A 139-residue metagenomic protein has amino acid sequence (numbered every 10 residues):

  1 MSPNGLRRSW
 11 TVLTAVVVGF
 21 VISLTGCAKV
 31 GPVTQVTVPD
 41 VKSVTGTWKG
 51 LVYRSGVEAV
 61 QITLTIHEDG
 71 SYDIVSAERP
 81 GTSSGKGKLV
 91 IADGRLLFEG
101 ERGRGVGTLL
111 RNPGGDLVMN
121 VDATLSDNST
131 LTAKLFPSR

Functional and structural regions predicted by a protein language model:
S2-T14: Bacterial N-terminal signal peptides that target proteins for export
S23-G26: C-terminal motif of bacterial Sec signal peptides marking the signal peptidase cleavage site
K29-V36, G85-D93, A123-R139: Edge beta-strand at a domain terminus
V36-A59, L89: Tryptophan-anchored aromatic micro-motifs
S43-K49, D69-D73, I91-F98, D116-N120: Short, hydrophobic/aromatic-rich segments at coil-to-beta transitions
E58-I62, T82-K86, R102-V106, V118 (+1 more regions): Short, surface-exposed coil-to-beta transition loops
E58-R95: N-terminal glycine/threonine-rich, aromatic-flanked beta-hairpin/loop signature
E78, G85, G94-P113: An anionic, turn-rich surface loop/hairpin at beta-sheet edges that serves as a generic interaction/coordination patch
